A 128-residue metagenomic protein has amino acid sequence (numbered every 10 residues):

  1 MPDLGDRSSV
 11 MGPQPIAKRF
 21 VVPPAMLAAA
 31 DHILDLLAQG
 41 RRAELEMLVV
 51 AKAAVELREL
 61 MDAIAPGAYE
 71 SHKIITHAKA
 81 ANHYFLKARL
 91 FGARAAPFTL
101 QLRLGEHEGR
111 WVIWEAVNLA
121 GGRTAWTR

Functional and structural regions predicted by a protein language model:
L4-F85: Short solvent-exposed beta->alpha transition segments
P66-E70, A78-R128: Exposed beta-sheet edge and beta->alpha loop/turn motif
